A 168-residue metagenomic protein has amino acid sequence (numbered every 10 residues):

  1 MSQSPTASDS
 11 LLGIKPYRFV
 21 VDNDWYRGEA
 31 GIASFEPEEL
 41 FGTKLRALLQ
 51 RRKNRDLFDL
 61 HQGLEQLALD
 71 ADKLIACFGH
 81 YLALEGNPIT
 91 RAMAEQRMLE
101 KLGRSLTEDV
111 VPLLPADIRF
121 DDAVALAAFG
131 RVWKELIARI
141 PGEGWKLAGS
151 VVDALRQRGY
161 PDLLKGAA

Functional and structural regions predicted by a protein language model:
M1-A168: Structured mid-to-C-terminal alpha-helical surface segments
